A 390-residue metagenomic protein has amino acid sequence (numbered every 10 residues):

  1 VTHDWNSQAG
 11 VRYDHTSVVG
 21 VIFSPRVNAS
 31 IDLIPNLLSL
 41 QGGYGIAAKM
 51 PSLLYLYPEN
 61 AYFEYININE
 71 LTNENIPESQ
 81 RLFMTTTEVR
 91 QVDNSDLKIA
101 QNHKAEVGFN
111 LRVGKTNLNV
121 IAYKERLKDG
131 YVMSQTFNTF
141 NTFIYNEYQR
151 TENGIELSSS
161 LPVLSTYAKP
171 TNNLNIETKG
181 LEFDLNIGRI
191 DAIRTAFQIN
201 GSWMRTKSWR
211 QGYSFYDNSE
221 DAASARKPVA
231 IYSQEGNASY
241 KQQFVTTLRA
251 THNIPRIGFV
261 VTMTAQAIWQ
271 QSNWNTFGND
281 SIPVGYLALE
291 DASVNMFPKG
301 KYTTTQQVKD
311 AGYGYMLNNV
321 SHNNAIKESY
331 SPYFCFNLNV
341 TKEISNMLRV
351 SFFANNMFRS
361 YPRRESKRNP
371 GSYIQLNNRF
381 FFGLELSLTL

Functional and structural regions predicted by a protein language model:
V1, Y13, V21-F23, Q101-A105 (+5 more regions): Residues that define the transmembrane beta-barrel architecture of outer-membrane proteins
V1-H3, V27-I31, V107-V113, A122 (+6 more regions): Residues on the lipid-exposed face of transmembrane beta-strands in outer-membrane beta-barrel proteins
V1-S30, V350: Surface-exposed extracellular loop regions of Gram-negative outer-membrane beta-barrel proteins
D4, K124-R126, F143-G278: Gram-negative outer-membrane beta-barrel transporters
D4-S7, N36-L40, K115-L118, D191-F197 (+2 more regions): Repeated loop/turn-to-beta-strand initiation elements of outer-membrane beta-barrel proteins
V11-S17, I31, P35, Y44-M50 (+11 more regions): Transmembrane beta-strands of outer-membrane beta-barrel pores
A47-L127, E147-G154, L161-I190, S239-F244: Outer-membrane beta-barrel signature, preferentially recognizing the C-terminal barrel domain of Gram-negative
A48-K49, L127, A267-N319, Y330-Y333 (+1 more regions): C-terminal beta-signal and adjacent terminal beta-strands/loops of Gram-negative outer-membrane beta-barrel proteins
